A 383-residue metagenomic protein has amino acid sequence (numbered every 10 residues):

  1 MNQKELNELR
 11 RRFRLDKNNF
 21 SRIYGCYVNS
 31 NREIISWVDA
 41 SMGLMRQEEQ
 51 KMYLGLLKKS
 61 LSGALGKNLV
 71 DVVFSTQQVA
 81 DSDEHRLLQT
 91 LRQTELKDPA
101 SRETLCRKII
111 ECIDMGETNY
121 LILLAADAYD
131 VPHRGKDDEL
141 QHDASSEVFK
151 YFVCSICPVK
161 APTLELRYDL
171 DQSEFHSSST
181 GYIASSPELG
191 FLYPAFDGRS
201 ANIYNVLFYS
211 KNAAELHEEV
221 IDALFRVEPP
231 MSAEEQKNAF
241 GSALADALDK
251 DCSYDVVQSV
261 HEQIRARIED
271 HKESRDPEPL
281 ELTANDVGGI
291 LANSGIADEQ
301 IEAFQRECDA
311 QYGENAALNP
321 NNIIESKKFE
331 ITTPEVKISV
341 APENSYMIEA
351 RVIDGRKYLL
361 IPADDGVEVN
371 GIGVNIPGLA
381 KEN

Functional and structural regions predicted by a protein language model:
M1-N2: Short, Lys/Arg-enriched, disordered terminal segments
R11-K17, S21-E325: Long, hydrophobic alpha/beta structural blocks
E278, V287-N383: C-terminal, beta-strand-rich globular interaction domains
